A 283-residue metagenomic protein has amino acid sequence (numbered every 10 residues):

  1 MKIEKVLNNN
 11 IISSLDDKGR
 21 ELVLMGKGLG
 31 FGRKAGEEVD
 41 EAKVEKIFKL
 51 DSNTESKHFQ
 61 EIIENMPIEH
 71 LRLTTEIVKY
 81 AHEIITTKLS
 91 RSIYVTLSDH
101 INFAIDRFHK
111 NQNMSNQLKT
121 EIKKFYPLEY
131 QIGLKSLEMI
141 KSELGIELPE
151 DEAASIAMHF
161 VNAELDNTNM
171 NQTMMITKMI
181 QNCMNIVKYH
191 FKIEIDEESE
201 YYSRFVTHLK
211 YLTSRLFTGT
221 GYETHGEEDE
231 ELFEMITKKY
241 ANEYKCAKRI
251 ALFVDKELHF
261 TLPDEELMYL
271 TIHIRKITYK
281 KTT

Functional and structural regions predicted by a protein language model:
M1-T283: A cross-family "folded-core" feature that marks the main globular domain of proteins
